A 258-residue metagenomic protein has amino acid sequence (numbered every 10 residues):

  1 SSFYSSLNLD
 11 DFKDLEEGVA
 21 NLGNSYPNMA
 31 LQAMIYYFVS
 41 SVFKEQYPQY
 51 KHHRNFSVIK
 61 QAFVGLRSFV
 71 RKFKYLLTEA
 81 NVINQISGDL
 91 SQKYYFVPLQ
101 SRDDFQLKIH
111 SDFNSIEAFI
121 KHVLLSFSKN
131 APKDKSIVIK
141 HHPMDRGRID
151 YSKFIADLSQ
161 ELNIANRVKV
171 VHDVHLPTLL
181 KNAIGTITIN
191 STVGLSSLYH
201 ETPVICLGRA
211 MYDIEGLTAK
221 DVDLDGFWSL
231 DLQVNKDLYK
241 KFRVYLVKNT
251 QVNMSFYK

Functional and structural regions predicted by a protein language model:
S1-S41, L217-K258: Leloir-type glycosyltransferase catalytic cores
S2-V64, Y75-Y94: Nucleotide-sugar donor-binding and catalytic loop/hinge architecture of NDP-sugar-dependent glycosyltransferases
P48-K153: Conserved catalytic-core segment of nucleotide-activated headgroup transferases in glycan assembly
R102, M144, V193, M211 (+1 more regions): Short, glycine-/Ser/Thr-/acidic-enriched flexible segments
S111-F113, K153-A156, V204, K220-V222: Short secondary-structure boundary/capping segments
P132, L162-A165, Y199: Short, well-ordered coil/turn elements that cap or connect secondary structure elements
K153-V171: Nucleotide-activated donor-binding/catalytic signature segment of Leloir-type glycosyltransferases, i.e., the conserved
H172-A219: A donor-sugar binding/catalytic signature common to diverse glycosyltransferases and related nucleotide-sugar
